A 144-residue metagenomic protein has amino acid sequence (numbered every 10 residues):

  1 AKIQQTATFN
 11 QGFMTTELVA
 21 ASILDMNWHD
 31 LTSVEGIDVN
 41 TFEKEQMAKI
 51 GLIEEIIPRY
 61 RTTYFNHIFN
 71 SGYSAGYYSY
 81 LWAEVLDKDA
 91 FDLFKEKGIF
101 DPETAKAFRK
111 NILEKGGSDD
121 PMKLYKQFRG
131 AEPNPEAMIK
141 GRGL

Functional and structural regions predicted by a protein language model:
A1-L144: Cation-handling catalytic/transport regions enriched in His/Asp/Glu
